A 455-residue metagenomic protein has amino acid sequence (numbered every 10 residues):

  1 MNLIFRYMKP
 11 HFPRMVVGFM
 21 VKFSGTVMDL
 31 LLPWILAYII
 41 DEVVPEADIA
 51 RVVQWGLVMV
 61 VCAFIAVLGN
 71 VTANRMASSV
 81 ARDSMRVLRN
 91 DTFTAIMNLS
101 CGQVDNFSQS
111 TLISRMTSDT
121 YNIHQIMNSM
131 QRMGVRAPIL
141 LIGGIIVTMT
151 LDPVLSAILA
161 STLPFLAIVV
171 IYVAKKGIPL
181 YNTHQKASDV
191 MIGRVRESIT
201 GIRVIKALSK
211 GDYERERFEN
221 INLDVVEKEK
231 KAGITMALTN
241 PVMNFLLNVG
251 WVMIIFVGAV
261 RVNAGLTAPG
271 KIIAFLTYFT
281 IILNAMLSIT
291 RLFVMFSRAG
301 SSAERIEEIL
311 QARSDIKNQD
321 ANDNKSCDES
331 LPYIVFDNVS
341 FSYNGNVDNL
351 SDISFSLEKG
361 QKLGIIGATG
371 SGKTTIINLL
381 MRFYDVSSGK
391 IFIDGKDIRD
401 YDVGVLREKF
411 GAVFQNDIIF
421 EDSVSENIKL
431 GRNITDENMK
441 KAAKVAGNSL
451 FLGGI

Functional and structural regions predicted by a protein language model:
M1-D29, L36, V44-V60, A73-A77 (+10 more regions): Membrane-integrated ABC transporters
P10, A77, C101-G102, S118-Q131 (+7 more regions): An intracellular "coupling" helix at the cytosolic face of ABC transporter transmembrane type-1 domains
P10, R14-V27, C62, L68 (+2 more regions): Transmembrane helices of ABC transporter permease
F23-L31, F64-V71, I123-I126, M130-I142 (+5 more regions): Hydrophobic alpha-helical transmembrane bundles that constitute the permease/transmembrane domains of multi-pass
E46-A47, M76, R82, N90-S114 (+5 more regions): Short intracellular "coupling" helices and adjacent cytoplasmic loop segments at the cytosolic face of multi-pass
D48-R51, V147-P164, K231-R305, I309-L310: Helix-loop-helix
C327-I455: ABC-type nucleotide-binding domain
